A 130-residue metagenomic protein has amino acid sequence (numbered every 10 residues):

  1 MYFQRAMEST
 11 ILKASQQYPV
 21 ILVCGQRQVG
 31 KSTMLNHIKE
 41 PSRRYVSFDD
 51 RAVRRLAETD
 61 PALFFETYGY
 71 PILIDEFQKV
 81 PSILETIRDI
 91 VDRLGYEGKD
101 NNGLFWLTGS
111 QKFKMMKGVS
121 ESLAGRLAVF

Functional and structural regions predicted by a protein language model:
M1-F130: Phosphate-binding site recognition
